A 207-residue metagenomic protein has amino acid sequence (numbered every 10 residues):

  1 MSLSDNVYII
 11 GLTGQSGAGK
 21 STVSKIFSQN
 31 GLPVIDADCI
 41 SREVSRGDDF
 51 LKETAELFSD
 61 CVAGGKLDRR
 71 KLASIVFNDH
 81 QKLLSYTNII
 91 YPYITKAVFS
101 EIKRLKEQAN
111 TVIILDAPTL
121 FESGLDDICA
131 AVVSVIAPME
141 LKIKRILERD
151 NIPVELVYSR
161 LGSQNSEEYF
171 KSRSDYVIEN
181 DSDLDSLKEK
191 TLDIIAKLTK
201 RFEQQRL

Functional and structural regions predicted by a protein language model:
M1-Y8: Extreme N-terminal, non-catalytic leader segments that precede Walker-type/kinase nucleotide-binding cores
L12: Hydrophobic anchor at the beta1->P-loop junction of P-loop NTPases
Q15, F27: P-loop (Walker A) phosphate-binding loop of NTP-binding proteins
A18: ATP-binding Walker
S21: Walker A/P-loop
C39, E43-N110: ATP-dependent small-molecule kinase phosphotransfer cores that center on conserved nucleotide phosphate-binding segments
V98, D127-I128, E148-L198, L207: Small-molecule kinase domains that catalyze NTP-dependent phosphoryl transfer to phosphate-bearing small molecules
F99-R149: ATP-dependent NMP and nucleoside kinases share a basic, alpha-helical "lid"
